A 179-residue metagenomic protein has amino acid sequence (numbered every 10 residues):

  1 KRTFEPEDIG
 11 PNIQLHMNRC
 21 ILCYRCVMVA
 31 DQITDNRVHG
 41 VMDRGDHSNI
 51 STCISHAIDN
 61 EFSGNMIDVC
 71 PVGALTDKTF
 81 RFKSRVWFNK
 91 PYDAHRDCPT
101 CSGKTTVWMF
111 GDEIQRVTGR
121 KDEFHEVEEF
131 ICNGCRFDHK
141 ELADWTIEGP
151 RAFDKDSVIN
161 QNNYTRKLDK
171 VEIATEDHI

Functional and structural regions predicted by a protein language model:
K1-I179: N-terminal export/assembly segments and adjacent metallocofactor-ligating motifs of anaerobic energy-metabolism
